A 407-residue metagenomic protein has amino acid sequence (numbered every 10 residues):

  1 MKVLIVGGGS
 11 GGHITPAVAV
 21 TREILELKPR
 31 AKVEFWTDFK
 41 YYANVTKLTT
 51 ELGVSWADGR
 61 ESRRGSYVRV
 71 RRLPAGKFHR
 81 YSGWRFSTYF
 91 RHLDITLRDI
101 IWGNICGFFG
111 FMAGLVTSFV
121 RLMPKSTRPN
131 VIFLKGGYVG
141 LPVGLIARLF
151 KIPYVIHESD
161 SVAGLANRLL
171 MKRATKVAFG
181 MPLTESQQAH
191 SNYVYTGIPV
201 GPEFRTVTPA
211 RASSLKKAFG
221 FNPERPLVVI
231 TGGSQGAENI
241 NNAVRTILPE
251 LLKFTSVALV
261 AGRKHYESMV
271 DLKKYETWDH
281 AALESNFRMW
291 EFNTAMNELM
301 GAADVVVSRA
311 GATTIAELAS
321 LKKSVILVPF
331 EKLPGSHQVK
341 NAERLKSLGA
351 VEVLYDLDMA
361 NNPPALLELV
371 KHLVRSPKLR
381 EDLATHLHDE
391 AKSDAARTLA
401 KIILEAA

Functional and structural regions predicted by a protein language model:
L25, E34-V54, D58, S62 (+7 more regions): Donor-nucleotide binding loops and adjacent catalytic segments primarily of GT-B fold Leloir glycosyltransferases
K40, W56-G59, R148-S213, F221: Active-site-proximal region of nucleotide-activated glycan assembly enzymes, centered on histidine/acidic-rich loops
T50-S66, V116-F133, V139-V155, R168-R173: Glycosyltransferases and closely related glycan-assembly transferases that use nucleotide-activated donors
W56-R128, Y275-S285: Phosphate/nucleotide-donor binding subsite
P129-V131, N297-A316: Acidic donor-binding loop of glycosyltransferase active sites
V353-Y355, N361-K378: C-terminal "capping" alpha-helix adjacent to the active site of nucleotide-linked donor transferases in cell-envelope
K378-S393: A short, well-ordered alpha-helix in the C-terminal region of glycosyltransferases
K392-A407: C-terminal alpha-helical cap of glycosyltransferases
